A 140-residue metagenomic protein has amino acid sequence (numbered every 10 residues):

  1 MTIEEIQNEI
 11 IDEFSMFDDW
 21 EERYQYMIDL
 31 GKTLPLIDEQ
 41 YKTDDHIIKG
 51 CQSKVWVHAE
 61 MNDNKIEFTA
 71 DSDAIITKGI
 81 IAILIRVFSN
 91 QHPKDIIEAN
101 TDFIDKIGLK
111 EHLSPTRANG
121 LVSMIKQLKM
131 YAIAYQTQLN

Functional and structural regions predicted by a protein language model:
I3-K54, M61-I66, I104-N140: N-terminal intrinsically disordered, cationic/polar leader segments that include organellar targeting peptides
N8, K78-G79, E98: A generic alpha-helix surface/boundary motif
K65-T69, K78: Short small-residue beta-strand/loop micro-motif enriched in glycine and branched aliphatics
S72-A74: A short interface-forming secondary-structure element
I80-Q91: Alpha-helical support elements that line or immediately flank enzyme active sites and cofactor-binding pockets
N90-I107: Glycine-rich phosphate/pyrophosphate-binding loops and their adjacent beta-strand/loop elements at enzyme active sites
